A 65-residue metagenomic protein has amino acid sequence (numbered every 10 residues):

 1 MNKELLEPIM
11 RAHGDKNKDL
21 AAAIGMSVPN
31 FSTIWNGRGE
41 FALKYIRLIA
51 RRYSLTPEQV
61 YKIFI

Functional and structural regions predicted by a protein language model:
M1-D15, K62: A short, Lys/Arg-rich alpha-helix, primarily the initiator
I9, A23, I34, I63: Residues in the recognition helix of alpha-helical DNA-binding motifs
N17, V28, I46: Helix-turn-helix DNA-binding elements, focusing on the entry/boundary residues of the two helices that contact DNA
D19-A22, I49: Short alpha-helical "recognition helix" segments of helix-turn-helix
M26-F41: Recognition helix of helix-turn-helix/homeodomain-like DNA-binding domains that insert into the DNA major groove
K44-Q59: DNA major-groove recognition helix of helix-turn-helix/homeodomain DNA-binding modules
Q59-I65: Short amphipathic recognition helices of helix-turn-helix/homeodomain-type DNA-binding modules
